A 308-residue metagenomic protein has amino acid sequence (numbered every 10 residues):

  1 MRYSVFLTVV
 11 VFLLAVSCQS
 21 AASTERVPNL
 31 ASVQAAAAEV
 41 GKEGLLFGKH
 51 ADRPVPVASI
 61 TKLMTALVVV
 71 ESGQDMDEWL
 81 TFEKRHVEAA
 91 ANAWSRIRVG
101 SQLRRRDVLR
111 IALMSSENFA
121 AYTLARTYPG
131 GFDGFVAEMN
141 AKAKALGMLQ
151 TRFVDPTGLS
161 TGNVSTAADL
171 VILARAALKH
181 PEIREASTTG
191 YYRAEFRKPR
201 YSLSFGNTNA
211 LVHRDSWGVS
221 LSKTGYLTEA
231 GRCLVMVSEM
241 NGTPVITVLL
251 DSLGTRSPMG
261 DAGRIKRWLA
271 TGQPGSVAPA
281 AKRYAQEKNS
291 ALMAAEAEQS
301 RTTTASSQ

Functional and structural regions predicted by a protein language model:
M1-S4: Positively charged n-region of N-terminal signal peptides that target proteins for export
F6, A22, L63, S300-T302: A detector of low-complexity, intrinsically disordered, Ser/Thr/Gly/Pro/Ala-rich segments
F6-V16: Bacterial N-terminal signal peptides
C18-A168, I172-P181: Active-site-adjacent loops and short helices of periplasmic peptidoglycan-processing enzymes
R26-V33, R105-R106, G130-S307: Penicillin-recognizing serine hydrolase domain
